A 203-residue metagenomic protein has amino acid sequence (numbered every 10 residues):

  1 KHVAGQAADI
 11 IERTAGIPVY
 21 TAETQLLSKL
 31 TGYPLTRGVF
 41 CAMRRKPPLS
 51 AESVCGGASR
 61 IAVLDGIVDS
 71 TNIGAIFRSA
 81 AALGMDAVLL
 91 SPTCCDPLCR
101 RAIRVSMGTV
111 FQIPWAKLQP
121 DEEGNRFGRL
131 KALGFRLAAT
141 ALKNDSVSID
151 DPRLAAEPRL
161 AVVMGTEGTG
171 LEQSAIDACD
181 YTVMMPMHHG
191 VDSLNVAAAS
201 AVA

Functional and structural regions predicted by a protein language model:
K1-A4, I11-G16, P48-D145: RNA substrate-binding interface of SAM-dependent RNA methyltransferases
K1-P34: N-terminal positively charged helical leader segments and presequences
V19, F111-A116, V163, V183-P186: Short hydrophobic/aromatic-enriched beta-strand-loop microsegments
T21, V54-A62, A178-H188: Glycine/charged-rich beta-loop-alpha catalytic/anionic-binding loops adjacent to active sites
T24-L26, T93-C95, P120-D121, E167 (+1 more regions): Short, acidic/turn-prone active-site loops that include or flank metal/cofactor- and phosphate-binding residues
G32-A58: Acidic/glycine-rich phosphate/pyrophosphate-binding loops and surrounding catalytic core that coordinate Mg2+
G38-M43, S79-L83, P97-F111, Q173-A203: Structured adenosyl-cofactor binding patch, chiefly the S-adenosyl-L-methionine
A138-V191: Active-site/ligand-binding-proximal alpha/beta "capping" segment
